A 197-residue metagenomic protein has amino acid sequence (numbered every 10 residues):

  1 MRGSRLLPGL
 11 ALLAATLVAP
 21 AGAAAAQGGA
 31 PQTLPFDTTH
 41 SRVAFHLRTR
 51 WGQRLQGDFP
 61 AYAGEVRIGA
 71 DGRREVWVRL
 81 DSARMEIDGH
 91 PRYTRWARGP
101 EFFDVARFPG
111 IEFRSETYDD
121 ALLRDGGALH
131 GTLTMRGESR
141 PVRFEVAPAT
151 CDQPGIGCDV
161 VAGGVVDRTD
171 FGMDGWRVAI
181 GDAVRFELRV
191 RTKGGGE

Functional and structural regions predicted by a protein language model:
M1-S4: N-terminal secretory signal peptides that target proteins for export/translocation
L6-G9, G172: General helical structural elements
P8-P20: Bacterial N-terminal signal peptides
A24-E197: Low-complexity, acidic/polar, glycine-enriched regions of mature
